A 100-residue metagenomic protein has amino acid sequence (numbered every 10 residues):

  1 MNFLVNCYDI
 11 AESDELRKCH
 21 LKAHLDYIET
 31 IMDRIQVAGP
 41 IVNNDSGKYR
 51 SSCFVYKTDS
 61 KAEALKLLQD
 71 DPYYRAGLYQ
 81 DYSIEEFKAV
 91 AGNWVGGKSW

Functional and structural regions predicted by a protein language model:
M1-W100: Conserved, structured core segments of small domains
